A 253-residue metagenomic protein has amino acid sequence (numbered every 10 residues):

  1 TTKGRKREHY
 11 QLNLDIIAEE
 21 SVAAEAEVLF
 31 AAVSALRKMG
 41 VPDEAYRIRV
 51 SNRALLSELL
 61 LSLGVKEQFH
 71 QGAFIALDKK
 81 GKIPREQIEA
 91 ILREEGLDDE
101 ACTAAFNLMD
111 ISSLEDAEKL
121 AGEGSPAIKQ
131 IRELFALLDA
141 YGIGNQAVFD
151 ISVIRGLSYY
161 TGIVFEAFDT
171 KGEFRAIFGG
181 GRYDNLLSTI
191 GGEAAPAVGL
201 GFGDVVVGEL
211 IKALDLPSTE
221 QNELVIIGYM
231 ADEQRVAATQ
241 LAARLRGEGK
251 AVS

Functional and structural regions predicted by a protein language model:
T1-P42, E86-S253: Positively charged, Gly/Ser-enriched RNA/tRNA-binding surfaces
Y46-E89: Short terminal or interdomain "cap/linker" segment that borders an active site or interface and mediates
